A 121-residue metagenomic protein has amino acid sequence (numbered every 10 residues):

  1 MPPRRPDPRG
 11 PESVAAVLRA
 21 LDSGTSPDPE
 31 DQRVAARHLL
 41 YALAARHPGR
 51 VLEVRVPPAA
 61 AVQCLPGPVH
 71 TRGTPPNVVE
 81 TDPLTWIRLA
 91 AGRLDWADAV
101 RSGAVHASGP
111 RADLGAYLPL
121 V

Functional and structural regions predicted by a protein language model:
M1-V121: Feature captures hydrophobic
